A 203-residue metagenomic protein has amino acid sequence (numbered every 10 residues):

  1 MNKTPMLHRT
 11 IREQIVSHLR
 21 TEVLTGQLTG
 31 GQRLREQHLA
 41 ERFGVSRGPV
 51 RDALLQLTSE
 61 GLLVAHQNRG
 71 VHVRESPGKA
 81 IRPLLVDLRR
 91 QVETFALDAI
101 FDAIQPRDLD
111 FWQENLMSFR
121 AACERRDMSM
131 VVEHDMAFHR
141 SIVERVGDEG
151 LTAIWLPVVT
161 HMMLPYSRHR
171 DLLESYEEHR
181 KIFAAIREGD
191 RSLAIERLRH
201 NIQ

Functional and structural regions predicted by a protein language model:
M1-D102: Short linear motifs at protein or domain termini
T10, L109-D110, L172-E174: Short helix-capping and inter-helix turn/linker motifs at the boundaries of alpha-helical repeat units
S17-T25, T94, Q113-M117, M162 (+2 more regions): Hydrophobic, well-ordered secondary-structure segments that either form specific early membrane-associated helices used
V23, I100, C123, I186-G189: Hydrophobic residues in alpha-helical segments
F43, R47, R51, Q67-R69 (+6 more regions): Short alpha-helix boundary/capping motifs
D102-Q105, H169-L172: Short helix-capping/linker segments at secondary-structure and domain boundaries
P106-S167, E177-A184, L193-Q203: Conserved amphipathic alpha-helical segments that form helical-bundle/coiled-coil interaction surfaces
